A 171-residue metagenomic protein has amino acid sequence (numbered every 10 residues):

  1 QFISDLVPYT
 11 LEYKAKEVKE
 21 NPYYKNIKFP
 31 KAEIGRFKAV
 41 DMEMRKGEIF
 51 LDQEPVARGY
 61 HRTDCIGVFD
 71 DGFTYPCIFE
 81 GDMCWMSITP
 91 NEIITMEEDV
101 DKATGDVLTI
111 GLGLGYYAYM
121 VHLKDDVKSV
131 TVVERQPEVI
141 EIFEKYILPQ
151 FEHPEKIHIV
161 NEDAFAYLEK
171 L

Functional and structural regions predicted by a protein language model:
Q1-D106: Class I S-adenosylmethionine
M96, G115-A118, I140, Y167-L168: Short, well-ordered alpha-helical microsegments
K102, D125, E152-P154: Short, well-ordered coil/turn elements that cap or connect secondary structure elements
T104-G115: Conserved class I S-adenosyl-L-methionine
V107, D125-K128: Structural motif
L114-D126: Conserved SAM-binding loop of SAM-dependent methyltransferases across substrates and taxa, primarily the Class I
S129-E134: Conserved SAM-binding motif I beta-strand of class I
Q136-L171: S-adenosyl-L-methionine
